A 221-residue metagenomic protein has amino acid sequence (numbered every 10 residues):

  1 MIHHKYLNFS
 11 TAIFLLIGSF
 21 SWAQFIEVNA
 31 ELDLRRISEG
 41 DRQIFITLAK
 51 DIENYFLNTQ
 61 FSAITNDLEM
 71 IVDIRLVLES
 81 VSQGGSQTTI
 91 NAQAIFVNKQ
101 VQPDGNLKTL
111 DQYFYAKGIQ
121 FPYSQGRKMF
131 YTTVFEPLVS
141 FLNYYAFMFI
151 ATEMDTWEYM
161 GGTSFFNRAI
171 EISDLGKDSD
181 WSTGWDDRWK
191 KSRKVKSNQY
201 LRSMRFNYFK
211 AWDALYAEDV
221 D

Functional and structural regions predicted by a protein language model:
I2-S10: Bacterial N-terminal signal peptides that target proteins for export
S19-A23: Sec/Tat signal peptide C-region and signal peptidase I cleavage site
Q24-N91, Q102-D104: Start-of-domain marker
S86-S124: Signal peptide-directed extracytoplasmic domains
D111-G176: Internal, conserved structured core segments that host functional sites
G161-D221: Flexible, glycine-rich surface segments
